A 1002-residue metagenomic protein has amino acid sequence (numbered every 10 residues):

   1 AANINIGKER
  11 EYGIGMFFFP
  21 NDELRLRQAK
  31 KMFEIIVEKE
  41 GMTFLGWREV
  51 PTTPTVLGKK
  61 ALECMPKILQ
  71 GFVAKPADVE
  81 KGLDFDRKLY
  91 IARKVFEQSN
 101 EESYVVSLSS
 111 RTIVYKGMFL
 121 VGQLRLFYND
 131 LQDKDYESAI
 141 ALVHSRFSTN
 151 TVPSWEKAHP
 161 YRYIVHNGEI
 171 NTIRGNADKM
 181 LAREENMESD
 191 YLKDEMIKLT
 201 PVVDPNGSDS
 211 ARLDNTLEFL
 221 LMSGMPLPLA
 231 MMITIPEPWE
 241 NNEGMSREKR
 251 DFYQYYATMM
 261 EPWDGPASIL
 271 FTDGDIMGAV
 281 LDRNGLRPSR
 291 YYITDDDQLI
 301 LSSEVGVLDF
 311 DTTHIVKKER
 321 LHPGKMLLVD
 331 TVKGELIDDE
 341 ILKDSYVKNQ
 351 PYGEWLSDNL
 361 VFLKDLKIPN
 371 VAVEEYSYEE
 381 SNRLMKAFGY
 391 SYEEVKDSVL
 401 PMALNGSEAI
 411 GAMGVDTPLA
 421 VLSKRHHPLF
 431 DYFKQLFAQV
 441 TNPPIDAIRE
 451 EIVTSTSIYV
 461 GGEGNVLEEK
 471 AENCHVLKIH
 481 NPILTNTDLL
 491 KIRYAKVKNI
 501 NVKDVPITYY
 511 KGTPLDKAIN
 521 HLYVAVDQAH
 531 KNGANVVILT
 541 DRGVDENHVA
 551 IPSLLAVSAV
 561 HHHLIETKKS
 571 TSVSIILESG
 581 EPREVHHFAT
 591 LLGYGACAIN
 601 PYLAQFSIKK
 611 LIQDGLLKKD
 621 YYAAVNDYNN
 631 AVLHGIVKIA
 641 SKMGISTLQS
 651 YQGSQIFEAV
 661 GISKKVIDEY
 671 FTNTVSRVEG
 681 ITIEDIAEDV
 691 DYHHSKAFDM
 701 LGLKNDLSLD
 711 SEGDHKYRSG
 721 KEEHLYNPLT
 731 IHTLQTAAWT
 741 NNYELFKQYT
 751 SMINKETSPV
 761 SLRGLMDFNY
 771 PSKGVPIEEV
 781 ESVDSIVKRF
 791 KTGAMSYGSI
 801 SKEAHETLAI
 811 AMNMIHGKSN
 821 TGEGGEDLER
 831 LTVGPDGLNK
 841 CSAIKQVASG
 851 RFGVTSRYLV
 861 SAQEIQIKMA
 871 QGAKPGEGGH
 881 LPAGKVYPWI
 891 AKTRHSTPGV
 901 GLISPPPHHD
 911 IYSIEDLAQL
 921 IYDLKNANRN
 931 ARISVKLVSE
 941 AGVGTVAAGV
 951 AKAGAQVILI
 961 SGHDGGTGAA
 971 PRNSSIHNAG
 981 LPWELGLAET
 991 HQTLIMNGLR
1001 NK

Functional and structural regions predicted by a protein language model:
A1-G464, K470: Conserved short alpha-helical segments that host acidic/polar catalytic motifs at enzyme active sites
A2-E9, V783-I786, D923: Short, flexible, solvent-exposed loop/turn segments with mixed acidic/basic and small polar residues
V95-N100, Y104-V106, V121-Y128, V143-I197 (+14 more regions): Glycine-rich phosphate/ribose-binding loops and adjacent secondary-structure elements that form binding surfaces
I170-I173, L321, M326-V332, A804-G817 (+2 more regions): Hydrophobic/aromatic-rich, well-ordered segments within soluble, folded domains that form packed cores
A177-S210, D295-G306, T312-D330, G595 (+11 more regions): Mobile "lid/hinge" segments at catalytic clefts and subdomain interfaces of large enzymes
L220-A267, F271-D275, S303-V307, E340-D516 (+8 more regions): Flexible, glycine-rich loop/tail regions that form catalytic "lids" or insertion modules at the edges of active sites
V502-V505, T897, I903: Acidic low-complexity segments
L902-H908: Active-site beta->alpha loop and helix N-cap motifs at the rims of alpha/beta catalytic domains
